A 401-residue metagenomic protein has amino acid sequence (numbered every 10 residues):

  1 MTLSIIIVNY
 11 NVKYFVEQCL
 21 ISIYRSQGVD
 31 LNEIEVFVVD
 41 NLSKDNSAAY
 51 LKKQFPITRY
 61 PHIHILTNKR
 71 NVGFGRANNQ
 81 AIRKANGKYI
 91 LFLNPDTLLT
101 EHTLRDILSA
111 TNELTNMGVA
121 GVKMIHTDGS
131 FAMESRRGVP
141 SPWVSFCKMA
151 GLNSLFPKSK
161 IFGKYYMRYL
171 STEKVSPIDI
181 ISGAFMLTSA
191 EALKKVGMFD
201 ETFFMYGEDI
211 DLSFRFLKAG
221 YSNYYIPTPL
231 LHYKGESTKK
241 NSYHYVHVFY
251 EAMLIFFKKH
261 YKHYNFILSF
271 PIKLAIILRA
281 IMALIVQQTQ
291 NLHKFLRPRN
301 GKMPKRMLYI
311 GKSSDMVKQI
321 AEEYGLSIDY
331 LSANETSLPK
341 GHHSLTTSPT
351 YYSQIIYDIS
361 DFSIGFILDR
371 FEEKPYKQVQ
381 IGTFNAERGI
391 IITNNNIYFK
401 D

Functional and structural regions predicted by a protein language model:
I7, V12-Q27, I320-A321, H342-H343: Short, well-formed alpha-helical segments that are part of the catalytic scaffolds of diverse glycosyltransferases
I21-E33, Y324, E373-K374: Short, acidic, metal-binding catalytic loop of nucleotide-sugar glycosyltransferases
S22, D40-A49, R70: A conserved acidic beta->alpha catalytic loop
I65-A85, D106: Glycine-rich, basic loop-to-helix element that forms the pyrophosphate-binding segment of sugar-nucleotide handling
I90: Short aromatic/hydrophobic "clamp" motif used to bind/position activated sugar donors
L98-E134: Conserved donor NDP-sugar-binding/catalytic core segment of glycosyltransferases
V139-I178: Short, flexible, basic/aromatic active-site loop/helix in glycosyltransferases
F214-Q290: Active-site-adjacent helix/loop segment of glycosyltransferases that harbors family-specific signature motifs
